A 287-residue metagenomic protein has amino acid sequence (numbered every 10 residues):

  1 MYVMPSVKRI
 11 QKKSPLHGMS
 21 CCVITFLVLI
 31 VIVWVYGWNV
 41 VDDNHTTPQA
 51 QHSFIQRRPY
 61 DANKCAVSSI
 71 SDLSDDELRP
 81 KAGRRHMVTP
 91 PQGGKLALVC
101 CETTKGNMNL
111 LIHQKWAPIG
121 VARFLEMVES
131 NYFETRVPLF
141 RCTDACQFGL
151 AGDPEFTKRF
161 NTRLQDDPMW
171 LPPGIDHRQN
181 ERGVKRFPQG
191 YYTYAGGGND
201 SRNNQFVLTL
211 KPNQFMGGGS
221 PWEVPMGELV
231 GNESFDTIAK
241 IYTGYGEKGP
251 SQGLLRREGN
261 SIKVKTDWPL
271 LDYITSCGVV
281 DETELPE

Functional and structural regions predicted by a protein language model:
Y2-E287: Cyclophilin-like peptidyl-prolyl cis-trans isomerases
